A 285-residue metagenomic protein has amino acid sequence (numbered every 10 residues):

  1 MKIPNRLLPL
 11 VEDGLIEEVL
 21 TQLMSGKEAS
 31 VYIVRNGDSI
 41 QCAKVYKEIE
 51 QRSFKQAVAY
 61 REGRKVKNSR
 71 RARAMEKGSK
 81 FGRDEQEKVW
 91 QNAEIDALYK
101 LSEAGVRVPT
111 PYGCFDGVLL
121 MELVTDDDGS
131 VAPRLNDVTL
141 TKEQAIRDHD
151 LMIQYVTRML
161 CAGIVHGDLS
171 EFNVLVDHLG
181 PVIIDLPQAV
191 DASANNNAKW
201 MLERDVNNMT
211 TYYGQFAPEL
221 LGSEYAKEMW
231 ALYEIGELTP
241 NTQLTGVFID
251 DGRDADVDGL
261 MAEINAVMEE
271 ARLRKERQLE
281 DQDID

Functional and structural regions predicted by a protein language model:
M1-S25, E143, R147, L151 (+4 more regions): Regulatory N- and C-terminal appendages and interdomain linkers associated with kinase/kinase-like NTP transferase
M1-V131, T157, C161: Conserved ATP-binding subdomain of kinase catalytic cores across diverse folds
E18-V19, P109, G167, D177 (+1 more regions): A local structural micro-motif
G37-E48, V131-V138, K142, S170-Q215: Catalytic activation segment of kinase domains across protein kinase-like and atypical kinase folds
E87-W90, F115, T141-D148, A198 (+1 more regions): Residue-level preference for long, well-ordered alpha-helices that form the structural scaffold of enzyme catalytic
G117, N173-V176, Y225-L232: A glycine-rich phosphate-binding loop feature that marks nucleotide/adenosyl-phosphate handling sites
A162, G167-L169: Residue immediately N-terminal to the catalytic "proton-acceptor" Asp in the protein kinase catalytic loop
